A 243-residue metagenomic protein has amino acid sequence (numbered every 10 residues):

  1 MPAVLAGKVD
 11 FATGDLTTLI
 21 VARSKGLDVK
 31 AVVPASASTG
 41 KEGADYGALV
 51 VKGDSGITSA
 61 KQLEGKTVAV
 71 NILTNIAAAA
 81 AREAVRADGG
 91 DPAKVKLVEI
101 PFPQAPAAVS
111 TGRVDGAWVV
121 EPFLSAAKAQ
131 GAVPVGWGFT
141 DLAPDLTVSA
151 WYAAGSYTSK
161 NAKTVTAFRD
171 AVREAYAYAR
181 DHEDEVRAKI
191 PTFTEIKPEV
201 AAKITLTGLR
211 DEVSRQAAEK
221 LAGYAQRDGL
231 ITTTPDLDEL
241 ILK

Functional and structural regions predicted by a protein language model:
M1-E83, A87, D115, D145: Short, glycine-/small- and polar/acidic-enriched structural segments that line small-molecule recognition paths
K8-D10, R86-P101, A108-D115, P198-V200 (+1 more regions): A local structural motif
T17, S55, V98, P103-R187: Pocket-lining segment of extracytoplasmic ligand-binding domains
A22-A35, D91-P92, A126-F139: Ligand-binding "clamshell"
S38-E42, T140-A143, G208-Q216, L237: Short, solvent-exposed loop/beta-turn-alpha elements that line the ligand-binding surface or hinge of extracytoplasmic
D54-T67, A93, K160, Q226-D228 (+1 more regions): Immediate post-signal peptide segment of exported/extracytoplasmic ligand-binding proteins
A77-V98, K128-Q130, R187-A188: Ligand-binding cleft/hinge of the Venus flytrap
T158-L230: Secondary-structure end/capping motifs
